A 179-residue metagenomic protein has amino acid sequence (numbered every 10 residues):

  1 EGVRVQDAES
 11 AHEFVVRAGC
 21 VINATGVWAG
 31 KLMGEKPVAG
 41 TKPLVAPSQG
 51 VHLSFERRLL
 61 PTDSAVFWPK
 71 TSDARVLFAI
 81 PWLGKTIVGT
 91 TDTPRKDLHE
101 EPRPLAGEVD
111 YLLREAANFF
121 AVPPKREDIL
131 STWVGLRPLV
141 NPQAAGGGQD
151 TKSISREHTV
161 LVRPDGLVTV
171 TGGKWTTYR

Functional and structural regions predicted by a protein language model:
E1: A conserved short coil-to-beta-strand element within the FAD-binding core of flavoproteins
R4-A8: A generic structural motif
S10-C20: Core beta-strand elements of the Rossmann-like FAD/NAD(P) dinucleotide-binding domain in flavoenzyme oxidoreductases
C20, A29-I87, T93-R179: C-terminal catalytic lobe of FAD-dependent flavoproteins
T25-G26: Glycine-rich, N-terminal phosphate-binding loop of Rossmann-like dinucleotide-binding domains
